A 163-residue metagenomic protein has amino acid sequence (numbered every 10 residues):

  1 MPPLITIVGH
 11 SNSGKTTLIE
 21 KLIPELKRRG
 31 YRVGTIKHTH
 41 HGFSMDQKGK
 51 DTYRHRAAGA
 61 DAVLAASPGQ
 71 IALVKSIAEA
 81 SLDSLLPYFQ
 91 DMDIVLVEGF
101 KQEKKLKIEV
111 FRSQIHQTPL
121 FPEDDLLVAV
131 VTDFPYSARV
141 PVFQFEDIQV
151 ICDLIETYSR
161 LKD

Functional and structural regions predicted by a protein language model:
L4: Walker A (P-loop) ATP-phosphate-binding motif of ABC ATPase nucleotide-binding domains
I7: Hydrophobic anchor at the beta1->P-loop junction of P-loop NTPases
S11: The conserved Walker
K15: Conserved lysine of the Walker
K21-A78, D83: N-terminal phosphate/diphosphate-binding loop that engages ATP/GTP or pyrophosphate donors across diverse enzyme folds
V74-Q102: Phosphate-binding/switch loop-helix module in NTP-utilizing enzymes
I94, E98-L161: Phosphate/Mg2+-binding loops and adjacent switch elements in nucleotide/diphosphate-handling enzyme cores
